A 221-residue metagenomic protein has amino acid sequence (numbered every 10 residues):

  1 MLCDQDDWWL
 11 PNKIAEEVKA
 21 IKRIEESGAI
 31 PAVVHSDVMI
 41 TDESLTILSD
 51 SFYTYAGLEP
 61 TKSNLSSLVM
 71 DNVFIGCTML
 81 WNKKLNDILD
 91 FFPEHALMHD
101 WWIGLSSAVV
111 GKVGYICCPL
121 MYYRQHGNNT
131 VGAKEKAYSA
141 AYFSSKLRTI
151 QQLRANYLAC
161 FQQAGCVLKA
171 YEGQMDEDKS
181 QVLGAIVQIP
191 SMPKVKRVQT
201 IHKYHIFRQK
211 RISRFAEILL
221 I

Functional and structural regions predicted by a protein language model:
M1-K136: Nucleotide-sugar donor-binding/catalytic module of glycosyltransferases that assemble extracellular/cell-envelope
V69, A96, R124-I221: C-terminal subregions of glycosyltransferases and related glycan-biosynthesis enzymes
